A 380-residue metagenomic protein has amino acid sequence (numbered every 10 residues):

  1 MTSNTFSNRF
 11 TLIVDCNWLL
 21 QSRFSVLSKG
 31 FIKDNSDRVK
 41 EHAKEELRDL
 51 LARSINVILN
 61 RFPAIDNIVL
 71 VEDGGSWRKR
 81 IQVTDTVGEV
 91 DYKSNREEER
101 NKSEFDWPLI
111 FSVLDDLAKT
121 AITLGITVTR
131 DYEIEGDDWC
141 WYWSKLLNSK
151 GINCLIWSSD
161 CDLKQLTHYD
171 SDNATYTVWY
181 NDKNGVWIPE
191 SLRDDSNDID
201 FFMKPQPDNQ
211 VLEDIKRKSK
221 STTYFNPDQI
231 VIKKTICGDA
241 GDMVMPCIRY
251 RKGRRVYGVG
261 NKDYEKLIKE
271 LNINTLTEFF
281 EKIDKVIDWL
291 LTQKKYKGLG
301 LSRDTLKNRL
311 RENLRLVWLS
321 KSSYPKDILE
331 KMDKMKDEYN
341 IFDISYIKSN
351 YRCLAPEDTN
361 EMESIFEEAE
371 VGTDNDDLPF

Functional and structural regions predicted by a protein language model:
T2-S7, L47, T305-L310, R315-F380: Low-complexity, acidic/Ser/Thr- and charged residue-rich accessory regions of DNA metabolism proteins
N4-N153, H168-E190, W318, Y324 (+1 more regions): Noncatalytic, basic helical substrate-engagement surface that gates or grips nucleic-acid strands
L19, K164-L166, Y264: General alpha-helical segment detector with a strong preference for membrane-spanning helices and helix-boundary regions
A64, W157, L310-E312: Short, basic and Ser/Thr-rich N-terminal targeting/leader segments
Y142-N148, I152, I156-Y257: Long, highly charged, low-complexity intrinsically disordered interaction regions that mediate electrostatic DNA/RNA
V211-I328: Accessory alpha-helical DNA-binding modules that contact the DNA backbone or grooves
